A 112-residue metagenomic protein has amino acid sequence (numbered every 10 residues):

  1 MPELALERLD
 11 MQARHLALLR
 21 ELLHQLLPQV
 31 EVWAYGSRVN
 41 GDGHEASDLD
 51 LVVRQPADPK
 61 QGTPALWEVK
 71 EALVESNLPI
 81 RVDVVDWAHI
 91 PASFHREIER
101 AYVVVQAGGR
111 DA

Functional and structural regions predicted by a protein language model:
M1-E31, V39-E45, P56-A112: Catalytic core of pol beta-like nucleotidyltransferases
S47-L49: Short, conserved active-site loops that position catalytic residues or coordinate cofactors/metal ions across diverse
